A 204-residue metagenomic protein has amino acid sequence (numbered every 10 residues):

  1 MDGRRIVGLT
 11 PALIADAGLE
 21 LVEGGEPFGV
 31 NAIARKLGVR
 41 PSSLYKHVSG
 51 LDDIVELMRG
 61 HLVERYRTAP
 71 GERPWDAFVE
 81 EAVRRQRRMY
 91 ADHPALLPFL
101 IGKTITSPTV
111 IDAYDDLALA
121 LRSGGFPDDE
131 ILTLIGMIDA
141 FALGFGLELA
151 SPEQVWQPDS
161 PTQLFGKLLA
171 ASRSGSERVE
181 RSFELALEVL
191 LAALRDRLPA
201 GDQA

Functional and structural regions predicted by a protein language model:
M1-P27, N31-A32, K36, V48-E56: Basic, helix-initiating cap at the start of DNA-binding domains
L13, D53, E81, D112 (+4 more regions): Amphipathic alpha-helical interaction segments
N31, R40-S43: Key DNA-contact positions within bacterial/archaeal DNA-binding proteins
H47-V48, L134: Residues in the recognition helix of alpha-helical DNA-binding motifs
G60-Y66: Short, basic, alpha-helical segments at the C-terminal edge of helix-turn-helix-like DNA-binding modules
R67-T109, I138: Hydrophobic alpha-helical connector segments
A113-D159, L194-R197, D202: Hydrophobic alpha-helical bundle segments that form small-molecule/ligand-binding pockets
S151-A204: C-terminal peripheral helix-coil segments that are non-catalytic and often amphipathic
